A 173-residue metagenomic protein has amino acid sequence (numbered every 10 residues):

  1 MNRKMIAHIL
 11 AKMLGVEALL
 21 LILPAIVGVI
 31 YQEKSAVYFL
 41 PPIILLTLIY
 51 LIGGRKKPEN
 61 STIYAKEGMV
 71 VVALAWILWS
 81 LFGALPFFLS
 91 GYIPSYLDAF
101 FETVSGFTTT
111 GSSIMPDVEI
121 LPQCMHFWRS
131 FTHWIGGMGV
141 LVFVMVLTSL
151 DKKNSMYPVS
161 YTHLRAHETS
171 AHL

Functional and structural regions predicted by a protein language model:
M1-D98: N-terminal alpha-helical transmembrane segments of multi-pass membrane transport and channel/translocase proteins
A11, L20, F82-G136: P-loop potassium selectivity filter motif centered on the GYG triad
M115-D117, L147, Y157: Short coil/turn segments at secondary-structure boundaries
T132-K153: Transmembrane alpha-helical segments in integral membrane proteins
N154-S160: Short, Lys/Arg-enriched, Gly/Pro-containing loop segments at transmembrane-helix junctions of multi-pass membrane
T162-T169: Conserved small/polar residues in nucleotide/adenosyl-binding loops
L173: Cytosolic catalytic cores of cyclic-nucleotide second-messenger enzymes
